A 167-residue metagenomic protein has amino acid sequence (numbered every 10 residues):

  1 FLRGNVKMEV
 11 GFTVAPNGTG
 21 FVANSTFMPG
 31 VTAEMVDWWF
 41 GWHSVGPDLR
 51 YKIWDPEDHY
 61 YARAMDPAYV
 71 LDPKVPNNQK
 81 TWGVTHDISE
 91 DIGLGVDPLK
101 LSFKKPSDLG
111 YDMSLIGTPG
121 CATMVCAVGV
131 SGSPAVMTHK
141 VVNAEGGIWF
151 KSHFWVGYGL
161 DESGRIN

Functional and structural regions predicted by a protein language model:
F1-V75: Hydrophobic ligand-binding cavity/cleft-lining segments
W38-W42, W54, W82, W149 (+1 more regions): A residue-identity detector for tryptophan
W42, Y60, L109, V156-Y158: Short loop/turn segments at secondary-structure transitions that flank enzyme active sites
P56-S131: Glycine-rich portal/gate segments that line the openings of hydrophobic small-molecule binding cavities
P119-I166: Beta-strand/loop substructures that line and gate deep hydrophobic ligand-binding cavities in soluble
